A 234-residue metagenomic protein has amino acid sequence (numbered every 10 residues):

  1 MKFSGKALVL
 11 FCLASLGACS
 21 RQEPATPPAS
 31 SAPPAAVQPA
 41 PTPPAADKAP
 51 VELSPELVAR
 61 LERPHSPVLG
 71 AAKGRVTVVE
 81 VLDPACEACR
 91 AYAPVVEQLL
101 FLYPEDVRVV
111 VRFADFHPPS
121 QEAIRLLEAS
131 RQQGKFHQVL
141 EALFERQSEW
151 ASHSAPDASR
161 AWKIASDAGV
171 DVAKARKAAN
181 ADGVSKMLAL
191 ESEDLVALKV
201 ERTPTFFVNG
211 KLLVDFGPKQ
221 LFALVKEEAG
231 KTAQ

Functional and structural regions predicted by a protein language model:
M1-G17: Sec-dependent bacterial lipoprotein signal peptides
K2, C19-P118, E191-S192, G230-Q234: Extracytoplasmic thiol/disulfide redox context detector
K2-F3, S20-P34, W162-Q234: C-terminal cap of thioredoxin/glutaredoxin-like
L13, E80-D83, V200: Processing junctions and N-termini across compartments
R75-T77, P104-R108, Q133-Q138, V170-V172 (+1 more regions): Loop/turn elements at helix/coil->beta-strand transitions in domains of secreted/extracellular proteins
V76, E87-R90, H117-Q121, S130-G134 (+4 more regions): Soluble non-cytosolic domains of exported or imported proteins
P84-E87, A114-P119, E145-W150, A181-V184 (+2 more regions): Solvent-exposed loop/turn segments at secondary-structure junctions within structured extracellular/periplasmic domains
L102-A165: Structural microenvironment flanking redox-active thiols in thiol-disulfide oxidoreductases
